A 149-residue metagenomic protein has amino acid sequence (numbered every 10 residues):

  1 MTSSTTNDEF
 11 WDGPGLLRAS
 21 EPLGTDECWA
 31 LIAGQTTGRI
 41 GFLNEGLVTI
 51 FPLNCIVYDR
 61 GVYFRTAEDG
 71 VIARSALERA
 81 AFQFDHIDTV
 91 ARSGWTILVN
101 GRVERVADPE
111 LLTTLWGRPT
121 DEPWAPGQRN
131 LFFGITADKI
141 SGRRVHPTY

Functional and structural regions predicted by a protein language model:
M1-A19, R92-G94, L111-Y149: C-terminal edge-of-domain segments
D12-R39: Short, basic/aromatic recognition patches
Q35-A67: Short beta-strand segments
G46, G70-I72, Y149: Short, surface-exposed beta-strand-loop junctions and turns on beta-sheet-rich folds
C55, V99-V103, I135-K139: A structural signal for short, well-ordered beta-strand segments
R60-G61, E78, D138: Beta-strand-connecting loop/turn residues
F64-R65, F82, G142: Short hydrophobic/aromatic-rich beta-strand segments that constitute the beta-sheet cores of beta-sandwich/beta-barrel
E68-N130: Short, structured beta-strand-loop surface elements
